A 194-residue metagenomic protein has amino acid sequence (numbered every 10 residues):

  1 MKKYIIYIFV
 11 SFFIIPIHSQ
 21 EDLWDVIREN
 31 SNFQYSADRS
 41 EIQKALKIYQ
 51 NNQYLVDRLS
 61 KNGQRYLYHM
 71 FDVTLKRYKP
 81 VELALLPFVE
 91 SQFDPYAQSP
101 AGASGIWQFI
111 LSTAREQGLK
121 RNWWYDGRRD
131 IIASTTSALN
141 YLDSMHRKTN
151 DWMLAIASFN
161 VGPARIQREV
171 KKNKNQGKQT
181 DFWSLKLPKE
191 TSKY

Functional and structural regions predicted by a protein language model:
M1, I15-Y78, L83: An acidic, Gly/Ser/Thr/Pro-rich helix-cap/linker signature
K3, G63-L67, A103, I131-T135 (+1 more regions): Short alpha-helical patches at coil-to-helix transitions and adjacent helical residues in well-structured domains
Y4-F13: Sec-dependent N-terminal signal peptides
K79-Y96, A155-N160: Short, functionally critical alpha-helical segments immediately adjacent to catalytic or ligand/cofactor-binding
S91-D94, T113-E116, G162-R165: Solvent-exposed loop/turn segments at secondary-structure junctions within structured extracellular/periplasmic domains
Y96-G102, R168-K172: Short, solvent-exposed loop/turn and secondary-structure capping segments
A101-W124, T135-L142: Substrate-binding/active-site groove segments that recognize and process beta-1,4-linked N-acetyl-hexosamine
W124, A133-K193: Contiguous mid-protein beta-loop-alpha structural module that forms a pocket-lining wall or clamp of enzyme active
